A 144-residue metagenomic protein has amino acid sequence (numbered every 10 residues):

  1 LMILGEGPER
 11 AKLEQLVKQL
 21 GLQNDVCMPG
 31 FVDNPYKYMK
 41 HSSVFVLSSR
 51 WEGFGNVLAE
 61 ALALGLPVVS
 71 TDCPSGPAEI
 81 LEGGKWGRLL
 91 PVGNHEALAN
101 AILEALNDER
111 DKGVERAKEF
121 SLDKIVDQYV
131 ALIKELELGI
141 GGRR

Functional and structural regions predicted by a protein language model:
E14-G30: Nucleotide-activated donor-binding/catalytic signature segment of Leloir-type glycosyltransferases, i.e., the conserved
F31, R50: Aromatic "clamp/platform" in nucleotide-sugar-dependent glycosyltransferases that forms part of the donor/acceptor
Y36, G55, A59-A63, A78-E79: Short alpha-helical segment that forms part of, or immediately flanks, the ligand-binding pocket in carbohydrate-active
S42: An anion/phosphate-binding loop that grips the pyrophosphate of nucleotide cofactors and donors
E60, C73-G84, R88-L89: Short acidic/histidine- and often glycine-rich active-site loop of Leloir-type glycosyltransferases that engages
P67-T71: Short hydrophobic beta-strand element within catalytic cores of glycosyltransferases and related nucleotide-activated
E82-H95, L103-D108: Conserved acidic donor-binding segment of nucleotide-sugar-dependent glycosyltransferases
R110-L138: A charged, aromatic-enriched C-terminal amphipathic alpha-helix characteristic of glycosyltransferases across folds
